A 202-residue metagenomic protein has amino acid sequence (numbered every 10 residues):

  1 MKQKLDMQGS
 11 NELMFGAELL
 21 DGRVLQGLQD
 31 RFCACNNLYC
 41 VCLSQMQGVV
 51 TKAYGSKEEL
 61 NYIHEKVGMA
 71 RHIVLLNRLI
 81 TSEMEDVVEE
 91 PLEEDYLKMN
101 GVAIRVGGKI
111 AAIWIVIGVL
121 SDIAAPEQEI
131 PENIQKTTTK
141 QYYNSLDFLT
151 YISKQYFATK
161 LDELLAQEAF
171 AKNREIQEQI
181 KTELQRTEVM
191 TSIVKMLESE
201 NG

Functional and structural regions predicted by a protein language model:
M1-G16, E168-S199: Signal-transmission linkers at sensory-effector interfaces
K2-Y96: Structured interaction and signal-relay segments at domain junctions
D21, L25, Y142-S145, R186 (+1 more regions): The cytosolic transmitter module of two-component sensor histidine kinases
C35-N36, L197-N201: C-terminal helix caps at helix-to-loop junctions of PAS-family sensory domains and analogous signal-transducing helical
N36, C40, Y156-Q167: Long, hydrophobic, amphipathic alpha-helical segments used as structural scaffolds
L75-Q141, Q155: Sensory/regulatory domains in signal-transduction proteins
Y142-E163: Signal-transmission/dimerization alpha-helices at domain junctions
